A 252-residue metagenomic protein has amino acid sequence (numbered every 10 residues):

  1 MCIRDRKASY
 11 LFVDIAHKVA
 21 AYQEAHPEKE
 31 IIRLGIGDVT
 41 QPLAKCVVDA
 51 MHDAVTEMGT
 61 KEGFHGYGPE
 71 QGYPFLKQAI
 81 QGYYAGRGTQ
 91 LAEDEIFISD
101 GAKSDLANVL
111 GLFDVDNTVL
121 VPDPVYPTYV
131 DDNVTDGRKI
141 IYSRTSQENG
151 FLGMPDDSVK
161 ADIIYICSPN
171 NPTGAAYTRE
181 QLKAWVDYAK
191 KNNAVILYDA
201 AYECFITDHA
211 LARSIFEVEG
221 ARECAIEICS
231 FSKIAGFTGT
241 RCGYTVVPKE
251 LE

Functional and structural regions predicted by a protein language model:
M1-D5: Conserved small/polar residues in nucleotide/adenosyl-binding loops
R6-D100, N108: N-terminal small-domain helix-loop-helix segment of the aminotransferase-like
I32-L34, L120, I141, L197 (+2 more regions): Hydrophobic/aromatic beta-strand patches that form the interior of the parallel beta-sheet core in alpha/beta enzyme
T40-A44, P172-A175, C204-F205, G236-F237: Short catalytic/ligand-binding loop motif for oxyanion handling, primarily in non-cytosolic enzymes, centered on
E62-A189, E203-V218, R222, I226: Conserved core of the PLP fold type I
S168, I196-L197: Residue-level marker for buried hydrophobic side chains located in beta-strands that build the well-ordered beta-sheet
A200: Walker B catalytic acidic pair
L211, E217-E252: Active-site PLP attachment segment
